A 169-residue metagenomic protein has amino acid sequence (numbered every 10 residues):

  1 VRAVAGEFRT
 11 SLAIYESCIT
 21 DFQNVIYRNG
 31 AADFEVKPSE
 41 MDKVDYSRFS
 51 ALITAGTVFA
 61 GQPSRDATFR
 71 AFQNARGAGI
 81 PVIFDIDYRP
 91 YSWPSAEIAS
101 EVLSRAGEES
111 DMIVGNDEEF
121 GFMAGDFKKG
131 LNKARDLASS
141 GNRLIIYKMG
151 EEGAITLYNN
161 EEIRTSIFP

Functional and structural regions predicted by a protein language model:
V1-T54: Conserved N-terminal subdomain of the carbohydrate kinase-like
N29, T57, D87-Y91, E118-E119 (+1 more regions): Active-site beta-loop-alpha junctions enriched in small/polar residues
D45-S47, A106-G107, S139: A short, aliphatic-rich alpha-helical micro-motif
R65-A71, A96-S104, D126-A134: Charged helix-capping and loop-helix junction motifs
Q73-G77, D126-P169: Conserved phosphate-binding/catalytic region of the ribokinase-like
V82-F84, V114: Hydrophobic beta-strand scaffold residues
E97-F122, E162: Structural recognition of alpha->loop->beta junctions
